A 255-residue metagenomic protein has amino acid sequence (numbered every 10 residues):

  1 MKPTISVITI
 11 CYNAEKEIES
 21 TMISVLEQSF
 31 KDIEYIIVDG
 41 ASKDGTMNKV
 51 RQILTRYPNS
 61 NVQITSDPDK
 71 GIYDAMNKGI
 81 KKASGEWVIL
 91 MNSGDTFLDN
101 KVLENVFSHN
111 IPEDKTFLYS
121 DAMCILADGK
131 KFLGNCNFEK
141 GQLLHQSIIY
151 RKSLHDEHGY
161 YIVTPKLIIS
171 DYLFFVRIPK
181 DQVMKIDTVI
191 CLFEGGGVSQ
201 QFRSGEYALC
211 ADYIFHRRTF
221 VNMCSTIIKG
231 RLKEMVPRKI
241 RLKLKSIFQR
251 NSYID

Functional and structural regions predicted by a protein language model:
M1-E27: N-proximal low-complexity "stem/linker" segments adjacent to membrane-targeting elements
P3-S6, E34, L173: Cell-envelope/extracellular polymer assembly enzymes that use nucleotide-activated donors
D32-A41, Q63-S66: Short beta-strand/loop segment that forms part of the nucleotide-sugar
D39-N48, N92, T96: A conserved acidic beta->alpha catalytic loop
S66-A83: Glycine-rich, basic loop-to-helix element that forms the pyrophosphate-binding segment of sugar-nucleotide handling
V88: Short aromatic/hydrophobic "clamp" motif used to bind/position activated sugar donors
T96, N100-F132: Conserved donor NDP-sugar-binding/catalytic core segment of glycosyltransferases
S120, K130-A211: Conserved nucleotide-sugar donor-binding catalytic segment
